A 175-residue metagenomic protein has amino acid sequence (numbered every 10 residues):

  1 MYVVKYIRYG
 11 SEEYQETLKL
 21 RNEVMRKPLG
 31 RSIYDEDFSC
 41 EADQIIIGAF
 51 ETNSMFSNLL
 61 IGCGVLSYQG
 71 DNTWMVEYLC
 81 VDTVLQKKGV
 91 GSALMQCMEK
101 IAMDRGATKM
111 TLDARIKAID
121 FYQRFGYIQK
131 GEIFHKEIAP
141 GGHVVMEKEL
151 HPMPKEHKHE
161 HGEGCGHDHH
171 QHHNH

Functional and structural regions predicted by a protein language model:
M1-D35, E41-Q44, F50-L59: Short amphipathic alpha-helix that is part of the acyltransferase structural core
R21, Y122, Y127: Conserved active-site tyrosine of GNAT-family acetyltransferases
G48, S57-S67, M75-C80: Conserved beta-strand in the GNAT
Y68-L79, Q86, A139-G141: A conserved beta-turn-beta hairpin within the catalytic core of GNAT-like acetyltransferases that forms part
V81, K87-K100: Conserved acetyl-CoA-binding loop-helix of GNAT-fold acetyltransferases
M95, A102-R115: Conserved GNAT acetyl-CoA-binding A-motif
T111-D113, I128-E147: Conserved catalytic-core motifs of GNAT/GCN5-like acyltransferases
H151-H175: Histidine-centered metal-binding segments
